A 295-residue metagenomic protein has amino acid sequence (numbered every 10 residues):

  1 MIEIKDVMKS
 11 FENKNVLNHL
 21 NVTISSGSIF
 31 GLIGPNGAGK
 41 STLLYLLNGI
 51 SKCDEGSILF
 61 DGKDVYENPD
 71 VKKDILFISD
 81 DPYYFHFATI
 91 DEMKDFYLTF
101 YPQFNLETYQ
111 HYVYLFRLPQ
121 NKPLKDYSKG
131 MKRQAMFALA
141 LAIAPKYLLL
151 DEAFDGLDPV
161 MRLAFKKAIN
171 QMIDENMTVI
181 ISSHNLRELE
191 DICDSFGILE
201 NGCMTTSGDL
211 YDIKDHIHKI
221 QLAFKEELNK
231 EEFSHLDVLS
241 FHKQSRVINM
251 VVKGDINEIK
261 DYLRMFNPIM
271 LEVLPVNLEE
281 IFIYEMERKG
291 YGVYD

Functional and structural regions predicted by a protein language model:
F30-P35: The feature captures the beta-strand-to-loop junction immediately N-terminal to the Walker
N48: Helix-to-loop junction immediately C-terminal to a conserved catalytic motif
G56-V71: Conserved ABC transporter NBD signature motif
S79-A135: ABC-family P-loop ATPase nucleotide-binding domains
L148-E152, L157: Catalytic Walker B motif of ABC-type/P-loop ATPase nucleotide-binding domains
F165-G254: ABC transporter nucleotide-binding domain
V251-D295: C-terminal coupling/interaction segments
